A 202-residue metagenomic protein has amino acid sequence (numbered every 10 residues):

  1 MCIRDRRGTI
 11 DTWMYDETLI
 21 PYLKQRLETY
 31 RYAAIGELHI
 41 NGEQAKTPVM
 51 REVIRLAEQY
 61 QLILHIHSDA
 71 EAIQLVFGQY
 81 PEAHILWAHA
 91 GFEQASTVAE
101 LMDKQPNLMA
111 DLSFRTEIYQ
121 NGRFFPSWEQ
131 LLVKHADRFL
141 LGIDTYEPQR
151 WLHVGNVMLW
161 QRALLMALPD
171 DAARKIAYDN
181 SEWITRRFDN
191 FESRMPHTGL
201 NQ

Functional and structural regions predicted by a protein language model:
M1-I3: Short, small-residue-biased leader/transition segments that mark boundaries at the very start of proteins
D5, A33, Q44-L141, E192-M195 (+1 more regions): Catalytic pocket-lining loop regions of alpha/beta-barrel enzymes, especially the amidohydrolase/enolase/GH5 lineages
R7-T9: Long, leucine/valine-rich, helix-dominated scaffolding and oligomerization segments
D11-W13, N41-Q44, T116-Q120, E147-R150: Short, small-residue-enriched loops and turns at beta-alpha junctions that line or gate enzyme active sites
W13-R26: Short, acidic/polar
L27, R31-E43: Active-site-adjacent substrate/metal-binding segments within catalytic domains of carbohydrate-active enzymes
L38, A90, I143-T145: Active-site metal-binding loops of divalent metal-dependent hydrolases
R138, Q149-Q202: Mid-to-C-terminal alpha-helical segments outside catalytic/metal-binding sites
